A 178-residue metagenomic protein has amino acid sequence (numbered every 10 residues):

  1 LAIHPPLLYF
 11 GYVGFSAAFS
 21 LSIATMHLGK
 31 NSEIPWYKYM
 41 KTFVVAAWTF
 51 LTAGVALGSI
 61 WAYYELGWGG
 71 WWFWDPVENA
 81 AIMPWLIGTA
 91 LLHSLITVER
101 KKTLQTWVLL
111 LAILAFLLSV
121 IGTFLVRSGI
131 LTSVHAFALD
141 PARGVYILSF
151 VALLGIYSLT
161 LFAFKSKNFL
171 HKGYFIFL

Functional and structural regions predicted by a protein language model:
L1-L178: Polytopic transmembrane helical bundles with strong interfacial aromatic enrichment
